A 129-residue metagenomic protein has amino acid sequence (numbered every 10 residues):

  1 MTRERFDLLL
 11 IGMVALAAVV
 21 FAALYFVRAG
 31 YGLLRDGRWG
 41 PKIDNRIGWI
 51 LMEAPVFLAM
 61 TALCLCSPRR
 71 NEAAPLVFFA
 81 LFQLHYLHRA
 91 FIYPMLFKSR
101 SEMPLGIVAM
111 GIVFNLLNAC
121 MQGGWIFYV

Functional and structural regions predicted by a protein language model:
M1-V129: Membrane-anchoring alpha-helices and their flanking helix-loop junctions
